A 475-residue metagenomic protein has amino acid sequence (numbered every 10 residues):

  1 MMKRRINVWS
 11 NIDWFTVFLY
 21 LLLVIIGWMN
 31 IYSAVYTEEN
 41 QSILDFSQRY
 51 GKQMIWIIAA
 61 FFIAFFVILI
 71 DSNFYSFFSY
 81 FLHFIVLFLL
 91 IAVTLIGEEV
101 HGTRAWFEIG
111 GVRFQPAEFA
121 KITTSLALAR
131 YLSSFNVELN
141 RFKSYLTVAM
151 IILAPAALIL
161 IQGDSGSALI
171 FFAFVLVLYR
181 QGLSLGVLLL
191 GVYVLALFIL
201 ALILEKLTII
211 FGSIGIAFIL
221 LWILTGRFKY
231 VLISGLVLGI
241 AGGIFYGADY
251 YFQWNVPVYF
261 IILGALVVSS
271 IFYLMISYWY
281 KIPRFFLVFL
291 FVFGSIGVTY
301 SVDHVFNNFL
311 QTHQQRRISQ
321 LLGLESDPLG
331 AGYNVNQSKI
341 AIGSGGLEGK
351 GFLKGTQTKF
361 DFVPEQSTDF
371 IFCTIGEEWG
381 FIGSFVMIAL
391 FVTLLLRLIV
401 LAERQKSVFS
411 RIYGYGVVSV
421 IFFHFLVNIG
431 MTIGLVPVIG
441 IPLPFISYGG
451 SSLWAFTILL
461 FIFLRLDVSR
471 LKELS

Functional and structural regions predicted by a protein language model:
M1-K3, L232-F245, N428-S475: A juxtamembrane structural motif centered on a specific transmembrane helix
K3-Y20, Y50: N-terminal membrane topogenic signal
V8-S10, Y145, F360-V363, Q405-K406: Helix-boundary and loop/linker segments of multi-pass membrane transporters
L19-N30, E39, I43-L329, G376-M431 (+2 more regions): Hydrophobic alpha-helical transmembrane segments of multi-pass inner membrane proteins, especially in bacterial systems
M150, A331-V335, E348, P364 (+3 more regions): Alpha-helical membrane-protein architecture signal
D164-L169, G349-G355, Q366-T368, I439 (+2 more regions): Transmembrane helix boundary and interhelical junction motifs in multipass membrane proteins
I342, G346-W379: Long extracytoplasmic/lumenal interhelical loops at the membrane interface of multi-pass membrane proteins
